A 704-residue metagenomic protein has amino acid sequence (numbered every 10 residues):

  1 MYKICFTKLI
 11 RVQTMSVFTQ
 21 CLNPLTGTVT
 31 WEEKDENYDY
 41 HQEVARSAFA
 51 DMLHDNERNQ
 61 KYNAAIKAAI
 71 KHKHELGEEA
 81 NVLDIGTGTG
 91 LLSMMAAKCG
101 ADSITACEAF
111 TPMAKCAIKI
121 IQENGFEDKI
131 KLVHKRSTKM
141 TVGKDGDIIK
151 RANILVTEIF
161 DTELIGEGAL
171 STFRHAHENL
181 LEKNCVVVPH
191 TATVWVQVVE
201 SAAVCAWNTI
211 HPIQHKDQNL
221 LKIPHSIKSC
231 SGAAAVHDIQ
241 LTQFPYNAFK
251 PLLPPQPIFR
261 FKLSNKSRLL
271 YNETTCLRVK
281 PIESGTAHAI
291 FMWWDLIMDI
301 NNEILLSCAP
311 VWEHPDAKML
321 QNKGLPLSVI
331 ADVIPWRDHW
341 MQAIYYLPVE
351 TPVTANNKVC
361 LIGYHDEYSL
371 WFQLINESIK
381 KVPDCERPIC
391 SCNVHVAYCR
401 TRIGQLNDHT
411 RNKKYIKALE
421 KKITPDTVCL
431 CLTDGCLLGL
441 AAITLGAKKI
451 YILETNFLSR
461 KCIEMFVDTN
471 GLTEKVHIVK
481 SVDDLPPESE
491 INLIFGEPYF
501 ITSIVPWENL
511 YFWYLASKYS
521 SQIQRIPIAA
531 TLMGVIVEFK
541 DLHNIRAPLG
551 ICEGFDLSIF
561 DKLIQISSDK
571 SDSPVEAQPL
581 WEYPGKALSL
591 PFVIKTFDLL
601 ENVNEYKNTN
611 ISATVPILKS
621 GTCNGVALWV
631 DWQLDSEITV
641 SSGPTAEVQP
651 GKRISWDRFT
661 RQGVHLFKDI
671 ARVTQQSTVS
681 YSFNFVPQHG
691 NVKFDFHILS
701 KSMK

Functional and structural regions predicted by a protein language model:
T14-I85, G90-G363, S369-K704: Class I SAM-binding transferase module
